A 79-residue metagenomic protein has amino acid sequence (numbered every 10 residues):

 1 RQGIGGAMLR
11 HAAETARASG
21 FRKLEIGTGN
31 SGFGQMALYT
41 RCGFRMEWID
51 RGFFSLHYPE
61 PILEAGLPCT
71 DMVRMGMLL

Functional and structural regions predicted by a protein language model:
R1-Q2, S31: Active-site acidic-Proline motif in GNAT/NAT acetyltransferases
Q2-E14, A37-R41: Conserved acetyl-CoA-binding loop-helix of GNAT-fold acetyltransferases
I4, F21, F44: Short phosphate-binding/catalytic loops that engage adenosine nucleotides
A16-G29, L38: Conserved GNAT acetyl-CoA-binding A-motif
I26-M36, R51-H57: Conserved beta-strand-loop-alpha-helix junction that forms the acyl-donor binding cleft
T40-I49: Conserved acetyl-CoA-binding loop of GNAT-fold acetyltransferases
W48-M72: Conserved acyl-donor/pantetheine-binding loop and adjacent beta-alpha core of acyl/acetyltransferases and related
R74-L78: Short, well-ordered beta-strand micro-motif
